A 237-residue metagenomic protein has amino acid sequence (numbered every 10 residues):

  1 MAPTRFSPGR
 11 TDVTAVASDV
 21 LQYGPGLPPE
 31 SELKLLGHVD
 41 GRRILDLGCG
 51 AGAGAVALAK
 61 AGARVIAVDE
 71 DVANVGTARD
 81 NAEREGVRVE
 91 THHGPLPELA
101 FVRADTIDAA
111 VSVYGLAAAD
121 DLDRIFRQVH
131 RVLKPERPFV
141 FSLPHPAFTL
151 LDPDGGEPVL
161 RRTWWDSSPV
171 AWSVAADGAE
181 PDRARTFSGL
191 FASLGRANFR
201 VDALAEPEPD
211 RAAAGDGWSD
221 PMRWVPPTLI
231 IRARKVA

Functional and structural regions predicted by a protein language model:
M1-D40, A53, A57, N74 (+1 more regions): Conserved class I S-adenosyl-L-methionine
R43-L47, A51-E98: Class I SAM-dependent methyltransferase SAM/SAH-binding core
P97, F101-A109: A short acidic, Gly/Pro-enriched loop at the edge of an enzyme's catalytic core that lines a small-molecule cofactor
D108-L122: A short SAM/SAH-binding and catalytic strip from SAM-dependent methyltransferases
D123-P138: A short glycine-rich, Lys/Arg-flanked "PGG" loop and its adjoining helix->strand segment in the class I
P138-A171: Conserved class I S-adenosyl-L-methionine
E180-L204: Short alpha-helix
A197-F199, W218-A237: Core SAM-dependent methyltransferase catalytic element
